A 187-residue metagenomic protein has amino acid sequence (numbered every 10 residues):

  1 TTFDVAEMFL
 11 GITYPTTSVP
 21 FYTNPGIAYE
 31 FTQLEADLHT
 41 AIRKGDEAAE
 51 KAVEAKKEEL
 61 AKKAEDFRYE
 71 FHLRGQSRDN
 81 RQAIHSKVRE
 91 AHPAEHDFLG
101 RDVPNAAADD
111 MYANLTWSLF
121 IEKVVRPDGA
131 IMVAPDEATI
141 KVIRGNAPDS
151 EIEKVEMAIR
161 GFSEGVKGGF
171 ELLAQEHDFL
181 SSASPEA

Functional and structural regions predicted by a protein language model:
T1-I12: Short, extreme N-terminal leader segments that mark the start of a protein/domain
Y14-A187: Short, surface-exposed, charged amphipathic helix/loop patches that serve as local interaction elements
